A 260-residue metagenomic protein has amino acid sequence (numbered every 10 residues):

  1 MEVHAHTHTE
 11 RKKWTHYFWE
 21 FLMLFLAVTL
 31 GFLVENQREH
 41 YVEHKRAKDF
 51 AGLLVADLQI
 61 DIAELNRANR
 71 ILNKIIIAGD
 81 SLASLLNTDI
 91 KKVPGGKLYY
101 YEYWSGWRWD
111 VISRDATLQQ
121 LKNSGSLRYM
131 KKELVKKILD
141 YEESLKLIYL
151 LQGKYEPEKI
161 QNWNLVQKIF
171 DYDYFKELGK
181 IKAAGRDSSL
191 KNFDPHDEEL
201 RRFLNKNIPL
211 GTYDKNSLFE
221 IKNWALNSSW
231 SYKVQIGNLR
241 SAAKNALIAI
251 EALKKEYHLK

Functional and structural regions predicted by a protein language model:
M1-T15, N36-K260: Long, hydrophobic alpha-helical segments that serve as membrane-spanning/inserting helices
E20-L33: Hydrophobic membrane-insertion alpha-helices, especially the h-region of bacterial N-terminal signal peptides
